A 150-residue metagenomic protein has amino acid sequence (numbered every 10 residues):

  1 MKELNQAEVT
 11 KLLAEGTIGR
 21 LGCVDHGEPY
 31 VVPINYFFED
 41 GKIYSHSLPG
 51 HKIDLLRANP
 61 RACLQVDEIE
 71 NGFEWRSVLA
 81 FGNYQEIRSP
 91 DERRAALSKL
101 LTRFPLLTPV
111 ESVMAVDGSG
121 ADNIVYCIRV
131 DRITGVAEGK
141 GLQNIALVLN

Functional and structural regions predicted by a protein language model:
M1-R20: Short, basic/aromatic recognition patches
G16-L48, L64-Q65: Short beta-strand segments
C23-D25, E68, R129-R132: Short, structured patches in soluble enzyme cores that scaffold and shape functional sites
H26-E28, E70-G72, V116-G120: A short beta-turn/loop motif at secondary-structure boundaries
S47-G50, A62-D67, T102-M114: Short acidic (Asp/Glu) patches
L48, A58-D67, E74-Q85: Active-site-adjacent structural patch at catalytic or cofactor/ligand-binding sites
H51-I53, N71, L142-Q143: Short, surface-exposed beta-strand-loop junctions and turns on beta-sheet-rich folds
W75-N150: Charged, gly/pro-rich active-site loop segments
